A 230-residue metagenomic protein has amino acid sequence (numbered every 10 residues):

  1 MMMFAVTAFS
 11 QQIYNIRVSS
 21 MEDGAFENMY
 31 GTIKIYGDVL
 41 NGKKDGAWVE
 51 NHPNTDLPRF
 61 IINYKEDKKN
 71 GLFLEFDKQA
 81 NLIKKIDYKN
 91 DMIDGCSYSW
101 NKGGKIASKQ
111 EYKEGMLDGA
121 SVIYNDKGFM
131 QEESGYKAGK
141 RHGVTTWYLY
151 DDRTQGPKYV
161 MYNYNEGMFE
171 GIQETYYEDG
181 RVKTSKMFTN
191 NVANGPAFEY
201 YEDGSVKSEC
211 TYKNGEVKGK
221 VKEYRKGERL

Functional and structural regions predicted by a protein language model:
M1-M2: Sec-dependent signal peptide recognition, specifically the positively charged N-region followed immediately by
S10-N125, F129-Y201, S205-L230: Periodic aromatic/glycine/histidine/acidic cluster detector with a strong bias toward beta-strand repeat architectures
